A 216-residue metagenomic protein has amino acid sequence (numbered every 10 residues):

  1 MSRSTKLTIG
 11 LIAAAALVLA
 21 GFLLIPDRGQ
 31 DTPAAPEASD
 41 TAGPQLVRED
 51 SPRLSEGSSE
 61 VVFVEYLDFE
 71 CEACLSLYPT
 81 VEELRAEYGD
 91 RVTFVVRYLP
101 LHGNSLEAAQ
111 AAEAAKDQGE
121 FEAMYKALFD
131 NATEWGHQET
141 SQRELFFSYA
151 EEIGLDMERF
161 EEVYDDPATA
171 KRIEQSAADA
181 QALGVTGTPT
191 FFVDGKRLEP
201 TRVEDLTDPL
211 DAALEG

Functional and structural regions predicted by a protein language model:
M1-L101, E174-A177, A212-G216: Extracytoplasmic thiol/disulfide redox context detector
M1-R28, E151-G216: C-terminal cap of thioredoxin/glutaredoxin-like
F69-E72, L99-N104, D130-W135, A168-T169 (+1 more regions): Solvent-exposed loop/turn segments at secondary-structure junctions within structured extracellular/periplasmic domains
E70, R85-Y88, K116-G119, L128 (+6 more regions): Sec/Tat-exported extracytoplasmic proteins
L77-T80, E107-A111, E120-M124, Q142-F146 (+5 more regions): Stable alpha-helical elements in mature extracytoplasmic
E87-A150: Structural microenvironment flanking redox-active thiols in thiol-disulfide oxidoreductases
